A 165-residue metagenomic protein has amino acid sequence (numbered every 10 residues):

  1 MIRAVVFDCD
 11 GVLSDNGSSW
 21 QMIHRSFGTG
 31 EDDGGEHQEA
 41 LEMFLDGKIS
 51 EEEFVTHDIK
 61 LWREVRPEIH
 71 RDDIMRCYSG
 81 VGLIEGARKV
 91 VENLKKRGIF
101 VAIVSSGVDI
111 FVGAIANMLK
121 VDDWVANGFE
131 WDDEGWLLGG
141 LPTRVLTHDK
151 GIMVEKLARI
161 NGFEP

Functional and structural regions predicted by a protein language model:
M1-E52, T56-K60: Active-site neighborhood of HAD-like aspartate-dependent phosphohydrolases
M1-V5, W62-M75, E92-K95, F163-P165: Long, low-complexity, intrinsically disordered polar/charged segments
D15, I103-V104: Small/polar loops that bind or transfer phosphate-bearing groups
F27-G28, R66, L119, N161: A broad structural signal for alpha-helix termini and local helix breaks/kinks
G28-T29, D46, R63, S79 (+2 more regions): Amphipathic alpha-helical interaction elements
E52-R88: Metal-dependent phosphoesterase signature
S79-F100, S106-P165: C-terminal cap/substrate-recognition subdomain and adjoining C-terminal extension of metal-dependent phosphatase-like
